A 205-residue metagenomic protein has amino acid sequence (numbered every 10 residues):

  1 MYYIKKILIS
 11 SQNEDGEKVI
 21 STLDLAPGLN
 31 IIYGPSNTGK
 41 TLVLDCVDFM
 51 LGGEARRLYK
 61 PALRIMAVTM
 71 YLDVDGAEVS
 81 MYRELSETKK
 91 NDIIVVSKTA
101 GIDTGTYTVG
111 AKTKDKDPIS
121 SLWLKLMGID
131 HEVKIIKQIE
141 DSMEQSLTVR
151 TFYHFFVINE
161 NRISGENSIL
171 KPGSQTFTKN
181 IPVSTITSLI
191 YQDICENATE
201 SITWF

Functional and structural regions predicted by a protein language model:
M1-I93: Extreme N-terminal "head/tail" segments of very large remodeling/mechanoenzyme assemblies
P35, G39-L42, E54-P61, V133 (+3 more regions): Generic marker of "main functional regions" within proteins
A67-T69, A198, I202: Class I S-adenosyl-L-methionine-dependent methyltransferase catalytic core
L85-T199: Extended, charged alpha-helical "arm/stalk" segments used for dimerization and assembly in large NTPase-driven machines
